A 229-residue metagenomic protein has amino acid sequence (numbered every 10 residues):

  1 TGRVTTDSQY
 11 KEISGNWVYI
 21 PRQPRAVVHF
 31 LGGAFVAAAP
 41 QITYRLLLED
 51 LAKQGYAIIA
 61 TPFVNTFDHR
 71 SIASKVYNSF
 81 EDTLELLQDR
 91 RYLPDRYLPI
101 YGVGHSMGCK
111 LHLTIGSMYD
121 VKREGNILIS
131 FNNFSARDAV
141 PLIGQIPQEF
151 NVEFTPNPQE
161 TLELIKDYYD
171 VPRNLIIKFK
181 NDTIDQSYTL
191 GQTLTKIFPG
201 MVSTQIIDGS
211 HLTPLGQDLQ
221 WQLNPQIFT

Functional and structural regions predicted by a protein language model:
T1-F30, Q145, V171, Q222 (+1 more regions): Flexible, membrane-associating and regulatory peripheral segments of lipid-active enzymes
Q9-T66: Short, surface-exposed "cap/lid" segments of acyl-processing enzymes
Y19-P21, G125, S135-I207: The feature captures the conserved acid-bearing segment of alpha/beta-hydrolase catalytic domains
F30-L31, V103, I129, I177-F179: Short hydrophobic segments within beta-strands
A34-A37, T66, G108-C109, N133-A136 (+1 more regions): Short acidic, S/G/P-rich loop/turn micro-motifs used as interaction or catalytic elements
A60-P94: Catalytic nucleophile-loop/oxyanion-hole region of alpha/beta-hydrolase and closely related hydrolase-like folds
F80-Y168: Serine-dependent carboxylesterase/thioesterase catalytic core of lipase-like alpha/beta-hydrolase/SGNH enzymes
V202-T229: C-terminal catalytic histidine-bearing segment of alpha/beta-hydrolase fold enzymes
